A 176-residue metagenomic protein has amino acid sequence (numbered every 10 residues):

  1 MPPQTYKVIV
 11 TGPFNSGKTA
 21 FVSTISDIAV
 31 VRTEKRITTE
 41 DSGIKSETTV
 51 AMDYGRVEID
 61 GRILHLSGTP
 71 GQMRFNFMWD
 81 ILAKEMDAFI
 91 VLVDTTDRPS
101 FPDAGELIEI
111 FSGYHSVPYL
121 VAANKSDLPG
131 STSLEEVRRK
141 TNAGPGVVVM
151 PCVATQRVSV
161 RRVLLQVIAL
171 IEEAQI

Functional and structural regions predicted by a protein language model:
M1-S46, R56-D60, L64-H65: Conserved G1/Walker A P-loop phosphate-binding module
T5-Y6, E85-A88, H115-Y119, G144-V147: Short glycine-/polar-rich loops that comprise or flank the Walker A/P-loop and associated switch/sensor motifs
F21, G68, I90, V153: Residue-level signature of catalytic and energy-coupling elements of molecular machines, predominantly ATP/GTP-dependent
T49, R56-D60, I81-E85, F111-H115 (+1 more regions): Conserved catalytic network of the ASCE P-loop NTPase/AAA+ motor domain
D60-N76: Switch II (G3) loop of P-loop NTPases
R74-D97, I110-Y114: Inter-motif core of Ras-like GTPase G domains
V93-P145: Conserved C-terminal guanine-recognition region of P-loop GTPase G domains, centered on the G4
D127-I176: Canonical P-loop GTPase G-domain recognition
